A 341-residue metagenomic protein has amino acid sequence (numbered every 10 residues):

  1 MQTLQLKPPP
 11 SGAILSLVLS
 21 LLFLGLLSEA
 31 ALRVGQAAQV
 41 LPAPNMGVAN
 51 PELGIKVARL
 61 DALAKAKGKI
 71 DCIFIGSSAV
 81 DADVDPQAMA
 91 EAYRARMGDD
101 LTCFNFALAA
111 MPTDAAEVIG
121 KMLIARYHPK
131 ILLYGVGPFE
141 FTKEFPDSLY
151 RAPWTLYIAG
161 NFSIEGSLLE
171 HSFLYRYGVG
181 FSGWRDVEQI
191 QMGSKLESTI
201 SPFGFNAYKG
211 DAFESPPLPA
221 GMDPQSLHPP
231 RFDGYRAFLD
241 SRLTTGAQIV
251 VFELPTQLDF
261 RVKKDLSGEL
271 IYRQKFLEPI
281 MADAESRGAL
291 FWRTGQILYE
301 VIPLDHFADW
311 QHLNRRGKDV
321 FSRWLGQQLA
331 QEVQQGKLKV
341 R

Functional and structural regions predicted by a protein language model:
M1-S11: N-terminal Lys/Arg-rich, disordered targeting/topogenic segments
A13-R33: Hydrophobic membrane-insertion alpha-helices, especially the h-region of bacterial N-terminal signal peptides
A31-G98: Membrane/wall-proximal cationic-aromatic binding patches
K69-I70, D100, H128-I131, L243-V250 (+1 more regions): Loop/turn elements at helix/coil->beta-strand transitions in domains of secreted/extracellular proteins
I75-I164: Membrane-embedded segments
V136, L149-V250, K339-R341: Secreted/periplasmic serine-hydrolase-like ester/acetyl group-modifying domain
L258-R293: Substrate-gating cap/lid alpha-helix
D309-R341: Histidine-centered active-site loop/cap adjacent to the catalytic His in serine esterases/O-acetyl transfer systems
